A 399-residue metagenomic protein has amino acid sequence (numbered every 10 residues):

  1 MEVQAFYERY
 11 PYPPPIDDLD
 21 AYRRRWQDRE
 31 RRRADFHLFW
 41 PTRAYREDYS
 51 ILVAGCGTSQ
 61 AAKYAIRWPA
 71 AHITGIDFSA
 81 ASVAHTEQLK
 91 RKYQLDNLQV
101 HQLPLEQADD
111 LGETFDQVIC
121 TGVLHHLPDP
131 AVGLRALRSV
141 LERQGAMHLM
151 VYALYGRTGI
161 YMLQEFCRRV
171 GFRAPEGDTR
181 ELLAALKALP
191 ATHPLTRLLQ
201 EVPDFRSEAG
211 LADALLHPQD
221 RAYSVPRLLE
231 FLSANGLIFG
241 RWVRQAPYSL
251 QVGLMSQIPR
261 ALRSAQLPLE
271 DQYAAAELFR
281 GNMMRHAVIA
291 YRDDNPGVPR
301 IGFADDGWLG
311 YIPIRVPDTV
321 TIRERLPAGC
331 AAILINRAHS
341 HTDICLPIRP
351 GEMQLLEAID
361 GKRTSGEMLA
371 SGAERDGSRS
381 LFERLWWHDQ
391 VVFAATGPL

Functional and structural regions predicted by a protein language model:
R9-Y49, K63: Conserved alpha-helix/loop element of class I SAM-dependent methyltransferases that forms part of the SAM/SAH-binding
G57-A70: Conserved SAM-binding loop of SAM-dependent methyltransferases across substrates and taxa, primarily the Class I
K92-Q107: Conserved SAM-binding strand-loop segment of SAM-dependent methyltransferases
E106-V118: A short acidic, Gly/Pro-enriched loop at the edge of an enzyme's catalytic core that lines a small-molecule cofactor
D116-A131, M147, A153: A short SAM/SAH-binding and catalytic strip from SAM-dependent methyltransferases
A131-G145: A short glycine-rich, Lys/Arg-flanked "PGG" loop and its adjoining helix->strand segment in the class I
A146-L198: Conserved class I S-adenosyl-L-methionine
L250-A290, H341-L399: Long, charge-rich, low-complexity alpha-helical segments
